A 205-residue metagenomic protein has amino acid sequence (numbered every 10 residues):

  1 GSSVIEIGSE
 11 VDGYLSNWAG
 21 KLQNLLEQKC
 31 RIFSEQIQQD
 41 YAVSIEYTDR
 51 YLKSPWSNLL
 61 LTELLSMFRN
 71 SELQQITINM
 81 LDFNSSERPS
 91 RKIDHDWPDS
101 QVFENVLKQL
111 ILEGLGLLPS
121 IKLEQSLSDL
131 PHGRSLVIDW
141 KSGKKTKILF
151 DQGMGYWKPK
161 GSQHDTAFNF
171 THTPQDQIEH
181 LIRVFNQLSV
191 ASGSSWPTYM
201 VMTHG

Functional and structural regions predicted by a protein language model:
G1-Q23, C30-E35, Q39-Y41, N58-G205: PLD/PLD-like phosphodiesterase catalytic module centered on the HKD motif
Q39-R50: Short hydrophobic beta-strand segments
K53-W56: Acidic-and-aromatic substrate-binding clefts and catalytic sites of carbohydrate-active enzymes
